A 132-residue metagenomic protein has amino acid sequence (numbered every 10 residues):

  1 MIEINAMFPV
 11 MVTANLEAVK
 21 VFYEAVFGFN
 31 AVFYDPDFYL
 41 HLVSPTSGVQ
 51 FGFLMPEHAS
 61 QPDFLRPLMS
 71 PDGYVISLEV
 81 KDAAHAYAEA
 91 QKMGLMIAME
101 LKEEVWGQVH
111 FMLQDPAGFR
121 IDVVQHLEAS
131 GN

Functional and structural regions predicted by a protein language model:
M1-F8, N30-L78, Y87-Q114, Q125-N132: Vicinal oxygen chelate
T13, S77-V80: Short, solvent-exposed loop/helix junctions and linker helices that flank or host conserved functional motifs
T13-N15, V105: Conserved beta-strand-loop-alpha-helix junction that forms the acyl-donor binding cleft
V19-E24, A90, G118: Conserved active-site tyrosine of GNAT-family acetyltransferases
